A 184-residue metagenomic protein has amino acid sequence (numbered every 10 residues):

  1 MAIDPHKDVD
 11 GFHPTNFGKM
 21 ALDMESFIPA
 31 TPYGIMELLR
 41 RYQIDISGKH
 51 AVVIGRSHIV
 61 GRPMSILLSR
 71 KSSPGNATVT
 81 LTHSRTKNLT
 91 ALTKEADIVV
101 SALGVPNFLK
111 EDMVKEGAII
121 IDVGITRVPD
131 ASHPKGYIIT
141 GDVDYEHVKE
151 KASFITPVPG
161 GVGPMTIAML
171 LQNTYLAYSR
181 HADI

Functional and structural regions predicted by a protein language model:
M1-G18, I121-D183: Rossmann-fold NAD(P)-binding glycine/threonine-rich loop
G18, M24-I119, V128, G136-I138 (+1 more regions): Glycine-rich phosphate/diphosphate-binding loop of Rossmann-like nucleotide-binding domains
